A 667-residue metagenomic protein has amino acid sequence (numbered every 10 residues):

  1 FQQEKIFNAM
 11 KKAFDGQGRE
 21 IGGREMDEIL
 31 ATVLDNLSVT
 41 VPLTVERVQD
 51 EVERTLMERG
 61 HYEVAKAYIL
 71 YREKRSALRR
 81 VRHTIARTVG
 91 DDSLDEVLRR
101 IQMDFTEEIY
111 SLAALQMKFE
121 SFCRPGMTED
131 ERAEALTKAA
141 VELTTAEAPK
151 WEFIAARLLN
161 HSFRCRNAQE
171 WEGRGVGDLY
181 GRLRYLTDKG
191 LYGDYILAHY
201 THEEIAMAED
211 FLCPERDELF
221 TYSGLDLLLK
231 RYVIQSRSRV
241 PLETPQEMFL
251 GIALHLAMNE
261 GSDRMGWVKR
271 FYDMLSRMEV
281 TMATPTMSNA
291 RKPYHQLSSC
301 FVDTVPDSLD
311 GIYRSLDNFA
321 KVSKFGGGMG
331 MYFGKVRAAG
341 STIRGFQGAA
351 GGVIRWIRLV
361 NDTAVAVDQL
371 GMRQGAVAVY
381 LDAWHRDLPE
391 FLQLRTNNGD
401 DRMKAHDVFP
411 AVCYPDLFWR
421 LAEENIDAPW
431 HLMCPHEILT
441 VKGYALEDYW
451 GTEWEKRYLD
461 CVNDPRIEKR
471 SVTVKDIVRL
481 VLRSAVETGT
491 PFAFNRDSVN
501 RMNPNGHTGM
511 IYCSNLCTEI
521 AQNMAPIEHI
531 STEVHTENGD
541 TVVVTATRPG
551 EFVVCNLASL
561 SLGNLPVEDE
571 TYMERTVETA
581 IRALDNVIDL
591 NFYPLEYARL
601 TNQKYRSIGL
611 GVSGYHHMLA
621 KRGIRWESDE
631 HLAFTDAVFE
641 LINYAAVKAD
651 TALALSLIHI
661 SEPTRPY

Functional and structural regions predicted by a protein language model:
F1-A198: Charged, amphipathic alpha-helical regulatory modules used for macromolecular assembly or allosteric control
A13-G16, S38, I101, F119-S121 (+7 more regions): Short beta-alpha connecting loops at secondary-structure transitions that line or flank enzyme active sites
F14, I234, V240, M248-R264 (+7 more regions): Function-dense linear segments that define catalytic or interfacial modules in macromolecule-processing proteins
D27-T32, L112-E120, F153-F163, G224-K230 (+4 more regions): Short, conserved phosphate-binding/catalytic loop or strand-edge motifs used in phosphoryl-/nucleotidyl-transfer
L191-L250: Structured, charged N-terminal subsegments at the starts of enzyme catalytic cores and at intra-chain domain/subunit
Q393, V408, V412-R479: Polar, glycine-rich mid-to-C-terminal structural blocks that act as macromolecule-binding/assembly scaffolds
Y597, Q603-L657: Extended, well-ordered alpha-helical scaffold/bundle regions in very large, multi-domain proteins
I658-Y667: Single conserved hydrophobic/aromatic residue that forms the stacking wall/gate of nucleotide- or nucleobase-binding
